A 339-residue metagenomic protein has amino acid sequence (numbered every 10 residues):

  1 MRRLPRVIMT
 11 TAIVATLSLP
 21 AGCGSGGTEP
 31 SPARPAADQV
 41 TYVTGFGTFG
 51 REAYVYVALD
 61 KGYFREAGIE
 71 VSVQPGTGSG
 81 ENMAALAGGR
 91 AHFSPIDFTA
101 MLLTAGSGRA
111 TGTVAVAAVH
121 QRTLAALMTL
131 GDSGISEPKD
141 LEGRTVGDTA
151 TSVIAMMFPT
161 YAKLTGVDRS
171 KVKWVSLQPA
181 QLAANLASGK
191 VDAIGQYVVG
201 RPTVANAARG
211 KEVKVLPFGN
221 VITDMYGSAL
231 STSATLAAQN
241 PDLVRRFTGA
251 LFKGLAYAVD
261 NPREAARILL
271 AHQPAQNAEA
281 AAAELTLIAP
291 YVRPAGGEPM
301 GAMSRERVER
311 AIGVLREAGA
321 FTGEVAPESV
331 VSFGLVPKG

Functional and structural regions predicted by a protein language model:
M1-T11: Bacterial N-terminal signal peptides that target proteins for export
S18-G22: C-terminal motif of bacterial Sec signal peptides marking the signal peptidase cleavage site
G24-G27: Bacterial signal peptide processing site
E29-D168, K173-Q178, A183-N185, D192-V198 (+2 more regions): Short, glycine-/small- and polar/acidic-enriched structural segments that line small-molecule recognition paths
T99, A180-P274: Pocket-lining segment of extracytoplasmic ligand-binding domains
R169-V172, A275-L285, T322-S329: Short, surface-exposed acidic
Q239-A318: Secondary-structure end/capping motifs
E309-G339: Conserved C-terminal helix/tail region of periplasmic/extracytoplasmic solute-binding proteins
